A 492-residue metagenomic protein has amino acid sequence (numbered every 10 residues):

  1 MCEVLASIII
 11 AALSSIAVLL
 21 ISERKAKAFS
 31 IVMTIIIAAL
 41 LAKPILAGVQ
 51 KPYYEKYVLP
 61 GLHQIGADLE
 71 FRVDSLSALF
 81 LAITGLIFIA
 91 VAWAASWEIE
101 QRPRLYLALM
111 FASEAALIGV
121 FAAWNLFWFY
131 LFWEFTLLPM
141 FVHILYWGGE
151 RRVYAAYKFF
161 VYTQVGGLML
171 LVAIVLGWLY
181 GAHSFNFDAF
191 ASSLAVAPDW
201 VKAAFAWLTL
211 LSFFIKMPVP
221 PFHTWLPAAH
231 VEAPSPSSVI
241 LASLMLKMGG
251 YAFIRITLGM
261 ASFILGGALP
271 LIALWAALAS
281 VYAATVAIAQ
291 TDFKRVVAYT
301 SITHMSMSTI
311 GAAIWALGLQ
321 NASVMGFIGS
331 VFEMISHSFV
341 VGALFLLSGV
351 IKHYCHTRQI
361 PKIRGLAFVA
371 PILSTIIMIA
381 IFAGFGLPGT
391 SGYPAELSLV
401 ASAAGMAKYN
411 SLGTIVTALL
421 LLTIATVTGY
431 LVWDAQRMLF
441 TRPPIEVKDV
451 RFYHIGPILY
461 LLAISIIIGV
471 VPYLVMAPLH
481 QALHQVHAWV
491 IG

Functional and structural regions predicted by a protein language model:
M1-A6, L13-A108, D188-A189, H480-V486: Transmembrane helix-loop-helix hairpins at membrane boundaries of multipass inner-membrane proteins
M1-I10, V73-T84, L126-P139, K202-I215 (+2 more regions): Structural signature of hydrophobic alpha-helical transmembrane segments
S15-L20, W93, A115-G119, V142-H143 (+8 more regions): Alpha-helical transmembrane segments of multipass membrane proteins
L20-I36, I99-A112, W124-Y130, G148-M169 (+6 more regions): Membrane-interfacial loop-to-helix junctions in multi-pass inner-membrane proteins
A47-D68, K158, G167-H223, A228 (+7 more regions): Juxtamembrane/interfacial segments at transmembrane-helix boundaries in multi-pass membrane proteins
F80-I83, V161, W207-F214, L241 (+5 more regions): Hydrophobic alpha-helical transmembrane segments of multi-pass membrane proteins
A108-A112, A116-A197, V286-T357: Alpha-helical multi-pass transmembrane bundles of energy-transducing inner-membrane proteins
P220, V341-L347, T414-D449: Predominantly late transmembrane helices and immediately cytosolic-facing juxtamembrane segments
